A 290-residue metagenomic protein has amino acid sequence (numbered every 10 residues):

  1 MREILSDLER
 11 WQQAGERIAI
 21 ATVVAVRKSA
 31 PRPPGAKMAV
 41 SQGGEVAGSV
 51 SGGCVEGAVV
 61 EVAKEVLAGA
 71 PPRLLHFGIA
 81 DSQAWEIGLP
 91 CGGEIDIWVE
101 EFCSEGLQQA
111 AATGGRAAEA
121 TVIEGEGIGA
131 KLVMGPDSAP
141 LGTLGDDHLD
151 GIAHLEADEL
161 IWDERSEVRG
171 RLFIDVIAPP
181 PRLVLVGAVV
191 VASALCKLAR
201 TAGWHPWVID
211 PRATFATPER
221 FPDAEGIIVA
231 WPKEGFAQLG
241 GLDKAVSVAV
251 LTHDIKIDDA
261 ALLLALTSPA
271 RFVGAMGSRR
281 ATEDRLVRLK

Functional and structural regions predicted by a protein language model:
M1-I228, K244-S247, V287-R288: Segments forming oxygen-rich coordination pockets for charged ligands
D146, P211-T214, W231-G235, M276-R280: Short, acidic/turn-prone active-site loops that include or flank metal/cofactor- and phosphate-binding residues
I209-D210, S247-V248, T252-R288: ADP-ribose/adenylate-binding Rossmann-like module
E225-P232, A270: A broadly structural signal marking compact, well-ordered functional cores that mediate small-ligand/cofactor/substrate
K233-D243: Short amphipathic alpha-helix with an adjacent loop that forms part of the alpha/beta core around
